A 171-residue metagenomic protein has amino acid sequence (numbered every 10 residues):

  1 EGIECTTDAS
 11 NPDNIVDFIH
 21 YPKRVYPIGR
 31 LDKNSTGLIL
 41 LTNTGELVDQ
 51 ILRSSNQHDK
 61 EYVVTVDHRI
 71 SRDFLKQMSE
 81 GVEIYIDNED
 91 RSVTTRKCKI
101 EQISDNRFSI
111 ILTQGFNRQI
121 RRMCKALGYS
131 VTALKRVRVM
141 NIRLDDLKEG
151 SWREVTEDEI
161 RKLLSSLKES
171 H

Functional and structural regions predicted by a protein language model:
E1-H171: Basic, flexible Lys/Arg- and Gly-enriched helix-loop patches that mediate nucleic-acid binding at interfaces with rRNA
